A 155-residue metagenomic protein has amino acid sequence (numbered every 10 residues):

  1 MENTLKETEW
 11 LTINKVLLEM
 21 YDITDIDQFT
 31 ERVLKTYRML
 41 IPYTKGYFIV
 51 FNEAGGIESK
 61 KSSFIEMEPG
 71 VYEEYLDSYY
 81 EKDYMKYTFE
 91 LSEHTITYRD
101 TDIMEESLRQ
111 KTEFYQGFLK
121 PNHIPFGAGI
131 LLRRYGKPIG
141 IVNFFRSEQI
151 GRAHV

Functional and structural regions predicted by a protein language model:
E2-L5, K15-T24, Q28, R32-Q149: Regulatory input/activation interfaces that engage signals or partners
A153-V155: Conserved small/polar residues in nucleotide/adenosyl-binding loops
